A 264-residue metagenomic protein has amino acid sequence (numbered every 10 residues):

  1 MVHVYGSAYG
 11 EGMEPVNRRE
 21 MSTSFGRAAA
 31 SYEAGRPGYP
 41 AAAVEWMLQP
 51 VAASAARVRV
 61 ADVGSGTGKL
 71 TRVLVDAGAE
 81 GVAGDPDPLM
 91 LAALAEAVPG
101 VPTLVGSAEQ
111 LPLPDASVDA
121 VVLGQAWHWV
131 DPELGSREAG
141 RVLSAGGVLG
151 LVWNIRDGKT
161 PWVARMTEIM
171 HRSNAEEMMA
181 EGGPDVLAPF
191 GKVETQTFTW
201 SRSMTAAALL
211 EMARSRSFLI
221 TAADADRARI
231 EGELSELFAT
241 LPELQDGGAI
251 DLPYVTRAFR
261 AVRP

Functional and structural regions predicted by a protein language model:
V2-A55: Conserved class I S-adenosyl-L-methionine
H3, L187-P264: Conserved Class I S-adenosyl-L-methionine
R59-V63, T67-Q110: Class I SAM-dependent methyltransferase SAM/SAH-binding core
E109-A120: A short acidic, Gly/Pro-enriched loop at the edge of an enzyme's catalytic core that lines a small-molecule cofactor
Q125: Short catalytic micro-motifs in class I SAM-dependent methyltransferases
V130-E138: A short, conserved alpha-helix within the catalytic core of class I
R137-M204: Conserved catalytic/acceptor-binding region of the Class I
